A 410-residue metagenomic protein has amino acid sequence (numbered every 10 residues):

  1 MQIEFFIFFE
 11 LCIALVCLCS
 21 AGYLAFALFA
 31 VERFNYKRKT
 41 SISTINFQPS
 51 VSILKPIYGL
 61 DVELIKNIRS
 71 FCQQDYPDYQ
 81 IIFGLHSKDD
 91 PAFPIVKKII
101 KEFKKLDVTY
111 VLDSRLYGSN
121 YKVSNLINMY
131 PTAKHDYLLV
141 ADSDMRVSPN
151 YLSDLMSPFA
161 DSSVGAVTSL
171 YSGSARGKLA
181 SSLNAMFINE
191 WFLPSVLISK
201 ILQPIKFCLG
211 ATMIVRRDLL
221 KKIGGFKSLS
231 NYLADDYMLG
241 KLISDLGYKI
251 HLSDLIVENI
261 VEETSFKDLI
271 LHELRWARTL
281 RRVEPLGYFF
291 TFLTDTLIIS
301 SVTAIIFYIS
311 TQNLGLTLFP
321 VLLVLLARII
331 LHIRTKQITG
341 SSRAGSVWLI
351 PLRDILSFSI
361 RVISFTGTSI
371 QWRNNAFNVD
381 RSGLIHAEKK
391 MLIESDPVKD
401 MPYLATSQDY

Functional and structural regions predicted by a protein language model:
M1-N46, M186, H332: N-terminal membrane-anchoring/stem segments of glycan-assembly enzymes
F5, L18, F29-V31, T291-S369: Membrane-embedded multi-pass helical conduit in multi-pass membrane proteins, especially envelope-biosynthetic
P49-S52, Q80, M238: Cell-envelope/extracellular polymer assembly enzymes that use nucleotide-activated donors
R69-D78, K88: Short, acidic, metal-binding catalytic loop of nucleotide-sugar glycosyltransferases
P91, A141-P158: Acidic donor-binding/catalytic loop of UDP-sugar-dependent glycosyltransferases, especially processive GT2
L126, L138: Short aromatic/hydrophobic "clamp" motif used to bind/position activated sugar donors
K134-D136, L209-I223: Conserved nucleotide-sugar donor-binding and metal-coordinating catalytic region shared by glycosyltransferases
F159-F192, D218-K221, F226-Y288, S382-L384: Catalytic donor/gating beta->alpha subdomain of glycosyltransferases that bind UDP-sugars
